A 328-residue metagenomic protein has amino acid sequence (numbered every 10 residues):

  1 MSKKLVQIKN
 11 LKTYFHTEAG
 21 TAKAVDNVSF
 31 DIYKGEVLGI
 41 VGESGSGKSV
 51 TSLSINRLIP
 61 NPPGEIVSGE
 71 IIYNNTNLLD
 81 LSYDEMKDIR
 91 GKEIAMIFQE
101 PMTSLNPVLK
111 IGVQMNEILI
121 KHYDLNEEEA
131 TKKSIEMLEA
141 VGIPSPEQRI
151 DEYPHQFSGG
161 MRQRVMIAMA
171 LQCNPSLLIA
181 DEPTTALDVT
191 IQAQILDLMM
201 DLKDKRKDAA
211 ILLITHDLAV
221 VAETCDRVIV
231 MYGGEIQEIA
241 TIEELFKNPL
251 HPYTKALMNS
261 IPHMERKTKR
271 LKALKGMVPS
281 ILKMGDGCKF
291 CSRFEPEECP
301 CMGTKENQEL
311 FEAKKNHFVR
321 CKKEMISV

Functional and structural regions predicted by a protein language model:
K4, P144-Q148, T241-V328: Short catalytic/signature loops enriched in Gly
E70-N77, E128-Q148, M258: Conserved ABC ATPase "signature" region
L78-A95, K121, E244-P249, P279-G285: ABC ATPase NBD coupling module
M115, I167, L178, I191 (+1 more regions): Hydrophobic anchor residue at the start of the ABC signature
Q172-S176: A short, proline-enriched helix->beta-strand linker immediately N-terminal to the Walker B motif in ABC-type P-loop
P183, L187, I191-K269: P-loop NTP-binding/switch modules centered on Walker-like glycine-rich loops
